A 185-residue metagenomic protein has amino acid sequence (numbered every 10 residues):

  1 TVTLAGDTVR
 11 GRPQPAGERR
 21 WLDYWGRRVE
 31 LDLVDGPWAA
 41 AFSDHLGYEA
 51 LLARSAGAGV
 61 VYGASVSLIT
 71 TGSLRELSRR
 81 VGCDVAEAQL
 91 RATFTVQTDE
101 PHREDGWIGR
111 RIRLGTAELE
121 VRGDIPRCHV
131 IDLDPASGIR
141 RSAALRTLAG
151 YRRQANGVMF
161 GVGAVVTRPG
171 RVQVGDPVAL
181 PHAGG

Functional and structural regions predicted by a protein language model:
T1-G185: Metal-cofactor-dependent catalytic cores
